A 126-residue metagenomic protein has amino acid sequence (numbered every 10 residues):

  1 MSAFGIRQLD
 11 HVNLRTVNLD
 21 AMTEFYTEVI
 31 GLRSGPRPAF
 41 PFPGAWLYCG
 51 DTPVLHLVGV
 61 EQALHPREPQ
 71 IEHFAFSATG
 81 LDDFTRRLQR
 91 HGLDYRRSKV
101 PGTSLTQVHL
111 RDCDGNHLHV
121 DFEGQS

Functional and structural regions predicted by a protein language model:
M1-D20, D51, I71-F74, S126: N-terminal beta-strand motif that seeds the catalytic metal site of vicinal oxygen chelate
M1-G5, T85, R90-S126: Vicinal oxygen chelate
Q8, P41, Q70, S104: Exposed loop/turn and edge beta-strand positions of beta-sandwich/beta-sheet ligand-binding modules
N13-V54: Core segments of cupin and vicinal oxygen chelate
N18-L19, T79-L81: Helix N-cap motif at beta-to-alpha junctions
F40, G50, L81, P101-T103 (+1 more regions): A short, compositionally biased micro-patch
D51-L55, E61-L64, L81-D83: Short, charged/polar surface micro-motifs in flexible loops or helix N-caps
G59-V60, E123: Residue-level structural signal for beta-strand termini and adjacent loop
